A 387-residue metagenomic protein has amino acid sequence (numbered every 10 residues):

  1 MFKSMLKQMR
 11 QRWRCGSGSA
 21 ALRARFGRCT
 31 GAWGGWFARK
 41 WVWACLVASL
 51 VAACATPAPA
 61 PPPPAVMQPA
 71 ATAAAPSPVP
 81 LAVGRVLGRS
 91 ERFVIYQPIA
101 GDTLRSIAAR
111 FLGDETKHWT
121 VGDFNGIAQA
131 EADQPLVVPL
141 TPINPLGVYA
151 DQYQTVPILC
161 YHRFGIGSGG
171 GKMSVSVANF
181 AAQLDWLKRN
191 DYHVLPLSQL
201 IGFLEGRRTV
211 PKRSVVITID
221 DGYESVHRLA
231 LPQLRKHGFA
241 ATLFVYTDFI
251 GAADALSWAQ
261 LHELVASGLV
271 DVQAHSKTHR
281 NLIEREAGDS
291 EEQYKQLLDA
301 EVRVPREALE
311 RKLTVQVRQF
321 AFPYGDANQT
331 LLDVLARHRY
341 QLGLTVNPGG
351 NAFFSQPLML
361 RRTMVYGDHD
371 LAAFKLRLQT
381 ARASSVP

Functional and structural regions predicted by a protein language model:
M1-F37: N-terminal secretory signal peptides that target proteins for export/translocation
M67, T72, P76-V79, V83 (+3 more regions): N-terminal pre-catalytic segment of deacetylase/amide-hydrolase enzymes
L81-E115: Primarily a LysM-type cell-wall glycan-binding module
E91, H118-G126, L204: N-terminal post-signal-peptidase region of extra-cytosolic proteins
G101, D133-L136: Loop/turn positions that initiate beta-strands
Q154-G171, N190-H193, F203, R207 (+3 more regions): Metal-dependent polysaccharide deacetylase catalytic core of the NodB/CE4 family, i.e., the active-site-bearing domain
